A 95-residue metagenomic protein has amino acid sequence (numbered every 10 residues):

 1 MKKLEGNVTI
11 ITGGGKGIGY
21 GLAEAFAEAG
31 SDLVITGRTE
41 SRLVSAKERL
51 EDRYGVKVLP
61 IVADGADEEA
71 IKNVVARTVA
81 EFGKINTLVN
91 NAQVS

Functional and structural regions predicted by a protein language model:
V8, G13-G17: Conserved glycine-rich cofactor-binding loop
I10, V34, I61: Conserved Rossmann-like nucleotide-binding pocket used by diverse enzymes that bind dinucleotide cofactors
F26: Aromatic pocket-lining residues of Rossmann-like dinucleotide-binding sites
A29-S45: Conserved glycine-rich Rossmann-like NAD(P)H-binding loop of the short-chain dehydrogenase/reductase
S41, V62-V74: The beta1-alpha1 cofactor-binding region of Rossmann-like NAD(H)/NADP(H)-dependent oxidoreductases
R53-K57, R77-N90: A glycine-rich helix->loop->beta "capping" turn within Rossmann-like NAD(P)(H)-dependent oxidoreductase domains
N91-S95: Conserved NAD(P)H cofactor-binding loop of Rossmann-fold oxidoreductase domains
